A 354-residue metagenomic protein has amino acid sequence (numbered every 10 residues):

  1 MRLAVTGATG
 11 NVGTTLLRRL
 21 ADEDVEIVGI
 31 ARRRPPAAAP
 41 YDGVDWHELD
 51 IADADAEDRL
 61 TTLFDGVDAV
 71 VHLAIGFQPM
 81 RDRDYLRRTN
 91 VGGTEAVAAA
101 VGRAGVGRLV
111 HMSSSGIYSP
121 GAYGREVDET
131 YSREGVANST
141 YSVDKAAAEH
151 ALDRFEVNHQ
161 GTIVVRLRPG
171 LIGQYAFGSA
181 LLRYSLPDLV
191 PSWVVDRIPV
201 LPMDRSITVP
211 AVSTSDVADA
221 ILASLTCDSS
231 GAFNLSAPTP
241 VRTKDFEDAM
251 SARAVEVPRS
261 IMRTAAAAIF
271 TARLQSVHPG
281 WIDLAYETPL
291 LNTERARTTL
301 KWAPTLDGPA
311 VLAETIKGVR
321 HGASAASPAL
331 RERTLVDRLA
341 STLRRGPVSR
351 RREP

Functional and structural regions predicted by a protein language model:
L3-E23: N-terminal Rossmann NAD(P)H-binding glycine-rich loop of SDR-like oxidoreductase domains
L49-G92, A100: NAD(P)H-binding glycine-rich loop region in Rossmannoid oxidoreductase-like domains and their noncatalytic homologs
T89-T94, V110-S113, D144-K145, P210: Short alpha-helix in the Rossmann-fold core of NAD(P)-dependent oxidoreductases
A96-Y141: Conserved Rossmann-fold NAD(P)-dependent oxidoreductase catalytic core, especially the SDR/UDP-sugar
G124-L171: Catalytic helix-loop patch of NAD(P)-dependent Rossmann-fold dehydrogenases
N158-V209: NAD(P)-dependent short-chain dehydrogenase/reductase
I172-Q174, L201-I207, F233-V241, E247-S251 (+2 more regions): Glycine-rich Rossmann NAD(P)(H)-binding loop
D216-P279, T293, P309, E314 (+2 more regions): Mid/C-terminal beta-alpha module of Rossmann-like enzyme folds, strongest in SDR-family dehydrogenases/epimerases
